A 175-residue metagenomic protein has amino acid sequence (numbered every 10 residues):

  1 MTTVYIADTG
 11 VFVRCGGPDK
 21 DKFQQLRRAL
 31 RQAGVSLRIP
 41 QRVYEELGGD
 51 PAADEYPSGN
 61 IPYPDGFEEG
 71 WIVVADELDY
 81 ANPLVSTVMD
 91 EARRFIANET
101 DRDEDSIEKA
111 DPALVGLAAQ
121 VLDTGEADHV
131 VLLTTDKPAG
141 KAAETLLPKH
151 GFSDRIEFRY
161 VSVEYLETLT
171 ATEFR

Functional and structural regions predicted by a protein language model:
T2-D128, A139-L146, H150-G151, E164-T168: Active-site-proximal, substrate-binding regions of enzyme catalytic domains and RNA-binding/basic surfaces
L133-T134: Short beta-strand scaffold positions
R155-R175: Short, flexible loop segments at boundaries between secondary-structure elements
